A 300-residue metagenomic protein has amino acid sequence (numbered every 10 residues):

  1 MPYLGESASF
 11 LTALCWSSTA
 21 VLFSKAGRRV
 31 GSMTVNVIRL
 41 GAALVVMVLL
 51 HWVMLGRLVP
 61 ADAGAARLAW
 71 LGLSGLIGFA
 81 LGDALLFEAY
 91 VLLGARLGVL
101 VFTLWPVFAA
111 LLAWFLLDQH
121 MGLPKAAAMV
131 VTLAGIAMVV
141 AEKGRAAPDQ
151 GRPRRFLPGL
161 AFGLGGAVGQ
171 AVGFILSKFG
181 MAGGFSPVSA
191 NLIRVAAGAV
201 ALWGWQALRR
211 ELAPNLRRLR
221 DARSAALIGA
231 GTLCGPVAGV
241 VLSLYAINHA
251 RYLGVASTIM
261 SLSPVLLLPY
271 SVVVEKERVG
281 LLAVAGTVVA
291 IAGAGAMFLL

Functional and structural regions predicted by a protein language model:
M1-C15, A20-T34, I38-L73, D83-L93 (+4 more regions): Membrane-interface interhelical linkers
M1-G5, G56-A66, L112-K125, F179-S186 (+2 more regions): Helix-coil boundary and interhelical linker segments in multi-pass alpha-helical membrane proteins
M1-L11, V107-V168, R278-L300: Juxtamembrane helix-loop boundary signature in multi-pass membrane transporters
P2-W16, G64-G78, L123-A134, P187-V200 (+1 more regions): Structural signature of hydrophobic alpha-helical transmembrane segments
S17, V48, G75-A80, P106-L111 (+7 more regions): Hydrophobic/small/kink-forming positions within alpha-helical transmembrane segments of polytopic membrane proteins
M33-T34, R96, G122, F185-S189 (+2 more regions): Residues that define the loop-to-transmembrane-helix transition and helix capping in multi-pass membrane transporters
G41-M47, V101-F115, V130, A197-A201 (+3 more regions): Alpha-helical transmembrane segments of compact multi-pass small-molecule transporters, enriched in specific families
F156-A182, V188: Selected transmembrane alpha-helices and immediately adjacent juxtamembrane segments of polytopic inner-membrane
